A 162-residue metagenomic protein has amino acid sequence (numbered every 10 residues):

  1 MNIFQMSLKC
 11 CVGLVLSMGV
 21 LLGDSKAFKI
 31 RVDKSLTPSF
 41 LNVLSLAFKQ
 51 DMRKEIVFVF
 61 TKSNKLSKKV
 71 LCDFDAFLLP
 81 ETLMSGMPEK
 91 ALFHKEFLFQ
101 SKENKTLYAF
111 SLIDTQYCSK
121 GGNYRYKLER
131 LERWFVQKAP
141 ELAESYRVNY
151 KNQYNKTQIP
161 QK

Functional and structural regions predicted by a protein language model:
M1-D24: Classical Sec-dependent N-terminal signal peptides that target proteins to the secretory pathway
I3, F58, Y154-K156: Low-complexity intrinsically disordered segments
M6, V12, K65, I159-K162: Intrinsically disordered, low-complexity repeat segments enriched in small/polar residues
K9-V12, D24, D73, V136 (+1 more regions): Short, intrinsically disordered, low-complexity terminal segments
K26-C118: N-terminal segment of the mature folded domain
K105-Y150: Extended ligand-binding regions for polar small-molecule ligands
E144, V148-K162: Ligand-binding pocket segment of bilobal, Venus flytrap-like solute-binding proteins
